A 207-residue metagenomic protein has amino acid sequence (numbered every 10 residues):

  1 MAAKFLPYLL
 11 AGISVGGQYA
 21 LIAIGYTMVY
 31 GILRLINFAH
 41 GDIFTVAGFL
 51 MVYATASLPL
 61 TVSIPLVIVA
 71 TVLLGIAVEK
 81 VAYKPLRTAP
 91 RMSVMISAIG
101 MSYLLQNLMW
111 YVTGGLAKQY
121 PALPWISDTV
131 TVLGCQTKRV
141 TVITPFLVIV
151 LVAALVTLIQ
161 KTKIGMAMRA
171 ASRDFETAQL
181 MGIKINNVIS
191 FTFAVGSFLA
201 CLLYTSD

Functional and structural regions predicted by a protein language model:
F5-Y53, V78-A89, S93: Single transmembrane alpha-helix segments in multi-pass membrane proteins
V15, Q136-S206: Helix-loop-helix "hairpin" substructures at the membrane interface of multi-pass membrane proteins
L21-I22, L74, T113, V195-L203: Hydrophobic alpha-helical transmembrane segments that constitute the membrane-spanning cores of multi-pass membrane
D42, V46, T61-I68, M95-I96 (+2 more regions): Hydrophobic alpha-helical transmembrane segments
V52, I68-L73, S102-N107, L147-L155: Hydrophobic core segments of alpha-helical transmembrane domains in multi-pass membrane transport and ion-translocation
P59-M101, L108: Alpha-helical transmembrane segments within multi-pass membrane transporters and channels
T61, R87, L133-I143: Interfacial loop-to-helix junctions that mark the boundaries of transmembrane helices in multi-pass membrane
Y103-L133: Extracellular/periplasmic helix-loop junction at the C-terminal end of a transmembrane helix in multi-pass membrane
